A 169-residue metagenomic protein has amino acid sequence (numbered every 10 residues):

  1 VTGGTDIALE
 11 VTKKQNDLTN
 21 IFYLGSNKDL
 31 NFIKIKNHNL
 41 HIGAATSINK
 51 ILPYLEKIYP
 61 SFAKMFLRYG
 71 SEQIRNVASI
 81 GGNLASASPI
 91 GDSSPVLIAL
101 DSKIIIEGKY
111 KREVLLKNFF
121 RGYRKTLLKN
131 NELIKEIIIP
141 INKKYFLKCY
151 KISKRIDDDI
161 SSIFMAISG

Functional and structural regions predicted by a protein language model:
V1-G169: C-terminal structural segment of proteins
